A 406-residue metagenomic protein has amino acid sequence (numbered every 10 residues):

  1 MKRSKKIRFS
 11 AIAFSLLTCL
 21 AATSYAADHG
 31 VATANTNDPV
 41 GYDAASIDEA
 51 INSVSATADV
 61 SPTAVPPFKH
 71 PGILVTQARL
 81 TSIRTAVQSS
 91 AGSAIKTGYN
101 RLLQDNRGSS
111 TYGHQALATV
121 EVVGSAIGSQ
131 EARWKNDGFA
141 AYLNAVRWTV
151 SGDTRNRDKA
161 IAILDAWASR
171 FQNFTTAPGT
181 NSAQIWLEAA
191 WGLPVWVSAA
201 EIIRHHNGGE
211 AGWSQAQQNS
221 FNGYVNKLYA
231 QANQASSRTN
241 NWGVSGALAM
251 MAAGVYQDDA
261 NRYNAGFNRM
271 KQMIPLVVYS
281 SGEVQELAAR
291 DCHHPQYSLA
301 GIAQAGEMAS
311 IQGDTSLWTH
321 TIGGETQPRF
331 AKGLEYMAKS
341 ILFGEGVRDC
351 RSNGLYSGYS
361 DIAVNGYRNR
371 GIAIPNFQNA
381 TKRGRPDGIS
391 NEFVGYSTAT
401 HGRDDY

Functional and structural regions predicted by a protein language model:
K2-Y25: Gram-negative bacterial Sec-dependent N-terminal signal peptides
H29-G30, N35-S236, V244, V278-S280 (+1 more regions): Extracellular glycan-targeting catalytic surfaces
A44, N268-E286: Flexible internal linker/loop segments at domain or repeat junctions
R262-A265: Long amphipathic alpha-helical segments
